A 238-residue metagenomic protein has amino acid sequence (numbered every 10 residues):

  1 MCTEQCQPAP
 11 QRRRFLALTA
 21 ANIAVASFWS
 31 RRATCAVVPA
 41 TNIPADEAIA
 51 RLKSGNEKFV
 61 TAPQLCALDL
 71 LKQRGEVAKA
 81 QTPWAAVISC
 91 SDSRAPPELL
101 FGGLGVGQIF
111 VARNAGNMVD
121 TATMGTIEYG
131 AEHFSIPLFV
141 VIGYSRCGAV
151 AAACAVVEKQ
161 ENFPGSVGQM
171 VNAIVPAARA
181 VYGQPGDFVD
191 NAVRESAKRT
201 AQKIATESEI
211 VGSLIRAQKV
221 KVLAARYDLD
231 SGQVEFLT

Functional and structural regions predicted by a protein language model:
M1-P10, A21: N-terminal secretory signal peptides
L16-A17, I23, V37-A80, G116-G125 (+2 more regions): Divalent-metal-activated hydrolytic enzyme cores
K72-A85, C90-A95: Glycine-rich, flexible N-terminal cofactor/catalytic loop recognition
W84-A86, I136-F139: Short active-site oxyanion
S89-R94, A115-M118, I142-C147: Short glycine-enriched loops at secondary-structure junctions
S91-L104, Q108-N114: Active-site cofactor/substrate anionic-group-binding motifs, chiefly glycine- and Lys/Arg-rich phosphate-binding loops
F110, L138-I142: Short hydrophobic alpha-helical runs that function as membrane-insertion/retention elements
